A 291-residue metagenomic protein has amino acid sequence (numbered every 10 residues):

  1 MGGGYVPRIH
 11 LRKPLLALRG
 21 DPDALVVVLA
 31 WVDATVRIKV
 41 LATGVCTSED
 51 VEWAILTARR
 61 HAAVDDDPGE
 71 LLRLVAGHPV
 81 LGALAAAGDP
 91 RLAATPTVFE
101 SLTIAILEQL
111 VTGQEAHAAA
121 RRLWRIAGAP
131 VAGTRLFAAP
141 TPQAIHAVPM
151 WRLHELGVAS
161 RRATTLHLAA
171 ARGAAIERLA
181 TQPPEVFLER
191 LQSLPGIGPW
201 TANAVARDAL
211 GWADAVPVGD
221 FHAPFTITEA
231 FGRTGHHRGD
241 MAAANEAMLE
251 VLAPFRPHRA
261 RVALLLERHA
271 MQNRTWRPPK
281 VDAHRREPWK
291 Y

Functional and structural regions predicted by a protein language model:
M1-Y291: HhH-family (HhH-GPD) DNA N-glycosylase catalytic core used in base-excision repair
